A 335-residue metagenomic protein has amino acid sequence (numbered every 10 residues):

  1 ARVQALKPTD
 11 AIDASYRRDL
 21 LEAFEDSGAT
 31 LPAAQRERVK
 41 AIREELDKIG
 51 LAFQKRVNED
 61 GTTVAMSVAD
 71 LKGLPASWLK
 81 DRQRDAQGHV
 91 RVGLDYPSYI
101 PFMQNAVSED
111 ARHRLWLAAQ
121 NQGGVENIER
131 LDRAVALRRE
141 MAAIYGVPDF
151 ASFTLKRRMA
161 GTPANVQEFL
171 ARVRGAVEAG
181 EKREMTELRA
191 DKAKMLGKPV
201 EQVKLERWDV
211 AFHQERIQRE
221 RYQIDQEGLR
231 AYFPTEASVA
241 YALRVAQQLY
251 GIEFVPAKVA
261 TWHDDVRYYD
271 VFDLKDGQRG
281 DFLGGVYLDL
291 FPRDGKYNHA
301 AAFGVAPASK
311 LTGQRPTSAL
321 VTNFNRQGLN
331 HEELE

Functional and structural regions predicted by a protein language model:
A1-T9: Long, charged all-alpha helical bundle/coiled-coil segments in cytosolic proteins
A11-F53, V57: Extended, charged alpha-helical coiled-coil/arm scaffolds that mediate oligomerization and mechanical coupling in large
Y16-R18, E45-K48, K55, E59-G93 (+2 more regions): Active-site-proximal, well-structured secondary-structure segments within enzyme catalytic domains
F24-G28, S98-F102, A119-G124, T154-V166 (+1 more regions): Second-shell loop/turn segments in exported
G28-I42, N121-F153, A164: A conserved hydrophobic secondary-structure block that centers on an alpha-helix together with its immediately flanking
M103-A119: Short, charge-rich amphipathic alpha-helices with coiled-coil/heptad character
M103-N105, Y297-H299, N330-L334: Short conserved micro-motifs at the rims of enzyme active sites and ligand-binding pockets
G123-R130, V239, H331-E335: Structured ligand/cofactor/substrate-binding pocket environments in proteins
